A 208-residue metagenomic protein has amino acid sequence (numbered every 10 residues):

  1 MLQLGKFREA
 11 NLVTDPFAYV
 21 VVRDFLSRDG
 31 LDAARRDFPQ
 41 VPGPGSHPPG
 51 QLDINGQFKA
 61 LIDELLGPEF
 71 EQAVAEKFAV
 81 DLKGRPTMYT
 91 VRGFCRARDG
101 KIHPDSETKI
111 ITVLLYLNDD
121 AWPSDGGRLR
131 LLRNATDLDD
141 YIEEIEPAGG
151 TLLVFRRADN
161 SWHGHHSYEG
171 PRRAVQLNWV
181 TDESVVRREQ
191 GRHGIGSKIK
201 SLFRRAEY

Functional and structural regions predicted by a protein language model:
M1-V154, A158-Y208: Fe(II)/2-oxoglutarate oxygenase catalytic core
